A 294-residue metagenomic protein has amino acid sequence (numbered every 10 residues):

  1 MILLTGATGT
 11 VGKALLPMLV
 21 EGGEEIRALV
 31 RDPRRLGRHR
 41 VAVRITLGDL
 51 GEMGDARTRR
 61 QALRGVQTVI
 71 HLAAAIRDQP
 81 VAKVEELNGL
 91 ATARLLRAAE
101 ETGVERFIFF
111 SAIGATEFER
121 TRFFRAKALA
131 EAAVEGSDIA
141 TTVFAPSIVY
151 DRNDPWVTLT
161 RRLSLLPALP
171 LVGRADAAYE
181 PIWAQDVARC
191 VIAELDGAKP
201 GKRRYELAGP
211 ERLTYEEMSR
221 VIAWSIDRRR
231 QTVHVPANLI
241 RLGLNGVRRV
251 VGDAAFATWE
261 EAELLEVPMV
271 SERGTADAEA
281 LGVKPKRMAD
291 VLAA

Functional and structural regions predicted by a protein language model:
I2-E24: N-terminal Rossmann NAD(P)H-binding glycine-rich loop of SDR-like oxidoreductase domains
T5, L29, V69-A73, F107-I113 (+1 more regions): SDR active-site strand-loop-helix element
L15, G22, E117-R228: Oxidoreductase cofactor-interface core, primarily capturing Rossmann-like NAD(P)-dependent enzymes
E24-R31: Conserved glycine-rich Rossmann-like NAD(P)H-binding loop of the short-chain dehydrogenase/reductase
R34-R38, V43-R94, A98-E101, I113-E117: NAD(P)H-binding glycine-rich loop region in Rossmannoid oxidoreductase-like domains and their noncatalytic homologs
E85-G89, I108, K127: Short alpha-helix in the Rossmann-fold core of NAD(P)-dependent oxidoreductases
E101-R106, I139: A short helix->loop->beta-strand "cap" motif at the edges of active sites that frequently abuts
E194-W259, P268-A294: Mid/C-terminal beta-alpha module of Rossmann-like enzyme folds, strongest in SDR-family dehydrogenases/epimerases
